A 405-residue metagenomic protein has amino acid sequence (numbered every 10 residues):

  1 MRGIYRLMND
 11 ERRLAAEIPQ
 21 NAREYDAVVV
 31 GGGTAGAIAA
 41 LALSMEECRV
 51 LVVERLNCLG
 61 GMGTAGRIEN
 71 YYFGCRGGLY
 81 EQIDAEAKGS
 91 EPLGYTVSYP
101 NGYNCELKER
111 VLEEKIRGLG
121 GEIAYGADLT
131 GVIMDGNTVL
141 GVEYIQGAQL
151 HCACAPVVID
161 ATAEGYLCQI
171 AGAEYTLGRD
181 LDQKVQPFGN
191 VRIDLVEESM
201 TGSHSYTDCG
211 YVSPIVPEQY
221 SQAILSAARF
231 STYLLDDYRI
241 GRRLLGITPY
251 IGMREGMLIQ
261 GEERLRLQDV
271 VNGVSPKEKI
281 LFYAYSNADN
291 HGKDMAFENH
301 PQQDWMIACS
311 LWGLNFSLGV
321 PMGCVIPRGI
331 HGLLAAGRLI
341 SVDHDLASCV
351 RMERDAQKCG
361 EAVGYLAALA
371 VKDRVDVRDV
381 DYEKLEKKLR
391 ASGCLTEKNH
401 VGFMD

Functional and structural regions predicted by a protein language model:
M1-N9, L14-E24, A42, C48-R49 (+6 more regions): Conserved N-terminal/central alpha/beta ligand/cofactor-binding core
R2-D10, L14-E17, N21, I83 (+3 more regions): Flavin (FAD/FMN)-binding glycine-rich loop and adjacent Rossmann-like elements that form
D26-V28, L51, L334: Conserved beta-strand elements of the Class I
G31-T34: Glycine-rich Rossmann-fold phosphate-binding loop(s) that bind the pyrophosphate of adenine dinucleotide cofactors
G36-A39: Short glycine/serine/threonine-rich phosphate/pyrophosphate-binding segments that cradle anionic phosphate groups
G136-V142: Short, hydrophobic/aromatic-rich segments at coil-to-beta transitions
